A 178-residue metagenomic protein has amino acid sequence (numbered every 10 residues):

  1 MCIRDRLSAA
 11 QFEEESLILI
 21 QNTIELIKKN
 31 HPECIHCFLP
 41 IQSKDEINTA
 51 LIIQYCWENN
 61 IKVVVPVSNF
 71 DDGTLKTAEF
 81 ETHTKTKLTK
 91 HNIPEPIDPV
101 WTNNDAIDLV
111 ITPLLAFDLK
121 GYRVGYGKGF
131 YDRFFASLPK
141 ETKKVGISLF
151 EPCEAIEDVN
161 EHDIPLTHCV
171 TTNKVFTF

Functional and structural regions predicted by a protein language model:
R4-D105: N-terminal active-site beta-alpha-beta segment that forms phosphate/nucleotide-binding and substrate-recognition loops
D5-R6, L88, V100, D105-V110 (+2 more regions): Surface-exposed, charge/polar-rich loops and edge strands
F38, P113, T172: Conserved residues at the C-terminal ends of beta-strands
P40-S43, L115-L119: Short glycine-rich anion-binding loops that position phosphate/pyrophosphate groups of nucleotides and phosphorylated
